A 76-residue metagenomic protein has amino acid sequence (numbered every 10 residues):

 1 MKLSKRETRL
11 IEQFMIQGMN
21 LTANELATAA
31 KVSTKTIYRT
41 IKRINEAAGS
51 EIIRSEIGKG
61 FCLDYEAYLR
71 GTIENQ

Functional and structural regions predicted by a protein language model:
M1-Q76: Short, basic/aromatic recognition patches that contact phosphate-bearing ligands
